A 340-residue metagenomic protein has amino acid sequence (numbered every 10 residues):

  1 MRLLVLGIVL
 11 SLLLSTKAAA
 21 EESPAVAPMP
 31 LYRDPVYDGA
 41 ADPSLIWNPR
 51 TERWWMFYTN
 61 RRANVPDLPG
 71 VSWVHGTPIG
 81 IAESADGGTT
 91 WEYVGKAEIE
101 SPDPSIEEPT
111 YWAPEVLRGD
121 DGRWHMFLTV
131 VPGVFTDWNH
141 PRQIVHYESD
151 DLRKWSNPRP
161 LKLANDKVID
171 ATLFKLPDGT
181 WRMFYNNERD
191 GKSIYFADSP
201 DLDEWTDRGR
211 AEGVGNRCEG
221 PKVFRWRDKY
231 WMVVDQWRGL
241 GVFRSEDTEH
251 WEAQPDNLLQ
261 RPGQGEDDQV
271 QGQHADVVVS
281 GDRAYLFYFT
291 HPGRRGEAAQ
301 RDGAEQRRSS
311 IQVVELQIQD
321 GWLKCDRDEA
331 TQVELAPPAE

Functional and structural regions predicted by a protein language model:
V5-S15: Bacterial N-terminal signal peptides
A20-E340: Carbohydrate-active catalytic/glycan-binding domains of CAZyme proteins, especially the secreted or lumenal ectodomains
